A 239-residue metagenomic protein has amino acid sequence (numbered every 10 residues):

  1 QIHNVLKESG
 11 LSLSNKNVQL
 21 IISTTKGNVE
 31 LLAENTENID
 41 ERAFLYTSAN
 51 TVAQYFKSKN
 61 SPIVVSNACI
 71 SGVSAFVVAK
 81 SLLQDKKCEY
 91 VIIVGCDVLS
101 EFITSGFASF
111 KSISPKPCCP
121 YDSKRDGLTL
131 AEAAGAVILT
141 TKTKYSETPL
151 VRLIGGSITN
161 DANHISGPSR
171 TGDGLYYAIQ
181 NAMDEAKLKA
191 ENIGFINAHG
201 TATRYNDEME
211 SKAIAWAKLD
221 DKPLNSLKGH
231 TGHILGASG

Functional and structural regions predicted by a protein language model:
Q1, G27-A33, E37-V78, K87 (+3 more regions): Conserved catalytic cysteine-centered active-site region of acyl-thioester-dependent Claisen-condensing enzymes
Q1-I22, V29, A178-A190, A217: Conserved active-site "lid/cap" helical segment
K16-I22, I63-S66, V91-D97, P149-G156 (+2 more regions): Beta-strand segments within the central parallel beta-sheet cores of soluble alpha/beta enzyme folds
L20, V52, G72, A79 (+5 more regions): Conserved small-residue
T24-G27, C96-L99, A134, T143 (+3 more regions): Glycine-rich beta-alpha junction loops
E30-L31, V98-P120, I158-Y177, T201-I214: Active-site-adjacent elements of ketosynthase-type condensing enzymes
I113, P117-A186: Condensing-enzyme catalytic core mediating Claisen C-C bond formation in acyl metabolism
A178-H230: A beta-strand-loop signature enriched in Asp, Gly, Thr, and Trp that corresponds to the sialidase/neuraminidase Asp-box
